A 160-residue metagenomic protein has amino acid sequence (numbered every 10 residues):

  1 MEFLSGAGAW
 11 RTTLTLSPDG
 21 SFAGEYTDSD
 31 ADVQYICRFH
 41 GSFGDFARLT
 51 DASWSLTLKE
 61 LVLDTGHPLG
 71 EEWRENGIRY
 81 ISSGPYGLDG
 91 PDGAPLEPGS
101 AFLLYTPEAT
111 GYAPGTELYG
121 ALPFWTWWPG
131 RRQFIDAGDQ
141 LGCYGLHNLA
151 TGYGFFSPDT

Functional and structural regions predicted by a protein language model:
M1-R11, Q140-D159: Tryptophan-anchored aromatic micro-motifs
F3, F22, F39, F43-F46 (+4 more regions): Phenylalanine-focused residue identity feature
F3-S5, L16-P18, D45, L58-E60 (+6 more regions): Surface-exposed beta-strand edges and flanking loops
A7-A9, A23-G24, A31, A47 (+8 more regions): A sequence-composition feature that detects small, non-aromatic residues
A7-E71, P129: N-terminal glycine/threonine-rich, aromatic-flanked beta-hairpin/loop signature
Y35-C37, I81, F155-T160: Surface-exposed flexible segments
P68-Y144: Low-complexity, serine/threonine/proline-enriched polar segments
